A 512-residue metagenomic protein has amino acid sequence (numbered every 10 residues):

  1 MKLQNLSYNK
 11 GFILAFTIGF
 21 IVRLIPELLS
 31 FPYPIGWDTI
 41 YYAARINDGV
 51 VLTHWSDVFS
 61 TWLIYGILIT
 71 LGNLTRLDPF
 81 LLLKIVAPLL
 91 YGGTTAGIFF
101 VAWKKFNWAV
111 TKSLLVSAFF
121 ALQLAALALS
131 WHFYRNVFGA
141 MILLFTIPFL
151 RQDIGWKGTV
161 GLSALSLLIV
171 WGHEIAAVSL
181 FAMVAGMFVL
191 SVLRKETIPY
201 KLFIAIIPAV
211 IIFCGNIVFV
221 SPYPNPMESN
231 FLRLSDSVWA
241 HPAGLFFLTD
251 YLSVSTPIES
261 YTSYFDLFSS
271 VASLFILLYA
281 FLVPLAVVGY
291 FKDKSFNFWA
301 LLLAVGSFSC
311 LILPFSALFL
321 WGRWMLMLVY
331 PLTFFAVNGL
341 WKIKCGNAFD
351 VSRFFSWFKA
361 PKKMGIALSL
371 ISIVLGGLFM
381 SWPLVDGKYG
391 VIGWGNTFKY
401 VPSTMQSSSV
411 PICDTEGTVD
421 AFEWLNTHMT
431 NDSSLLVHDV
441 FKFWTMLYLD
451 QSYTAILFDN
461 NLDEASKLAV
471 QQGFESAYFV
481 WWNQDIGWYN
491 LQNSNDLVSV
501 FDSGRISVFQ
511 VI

Functional and structural regions predicted by a protein language model:
M1-F398, S433, V437-H438, T445 (+2 more regions): Membrane-embedded transmembrane-helix bundle of lipid-linked glycan/lipid transferases
L375-L462, S476-Q484, F509: Short periplasmic/luminal acceptor-recognition loop of GT-C membrane glycosyltransferases, typified by
T427, A469-Q472, Q492: Structural motif
L449-A455, N493-G504: Structural alpha-beta junctions
N461-A469: Alpha-helical scaffolding within the catalytic cores of extracellular/periplasmic polymer-degrading hydrolases
S466, D485-I486: Short, basic, helix/turn surface patches
W488-N490: Extended non-globular interaction regions in eukaryotic gene-expression and organellar proteins
